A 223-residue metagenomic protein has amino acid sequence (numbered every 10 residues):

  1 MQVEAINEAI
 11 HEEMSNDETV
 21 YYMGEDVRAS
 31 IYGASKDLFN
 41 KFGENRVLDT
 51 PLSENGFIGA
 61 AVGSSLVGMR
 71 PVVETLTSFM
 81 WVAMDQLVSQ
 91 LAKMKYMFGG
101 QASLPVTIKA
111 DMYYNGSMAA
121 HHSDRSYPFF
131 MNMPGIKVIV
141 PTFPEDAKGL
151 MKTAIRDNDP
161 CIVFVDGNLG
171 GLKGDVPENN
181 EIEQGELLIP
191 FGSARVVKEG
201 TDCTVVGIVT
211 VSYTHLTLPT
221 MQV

Functional and structural regions predicted by a protein language model:
M1-G174: Thiamine diphosphate
Y21, T204-V206: Conserved beta-strand elements of the Class I
F164, V206-G207: Short, conserved beta-strand edge motifs with alternating hydrophobic and charged residues
G167-R195: Aromatic-enriched
K198-C203: A short, charged/proline- and glycine-enriched loop that marks the coil->beta-strand transition at the N-terminal
T214-P219: Conserved small/polar residues in nucleotide/adenosyl-binding loops
